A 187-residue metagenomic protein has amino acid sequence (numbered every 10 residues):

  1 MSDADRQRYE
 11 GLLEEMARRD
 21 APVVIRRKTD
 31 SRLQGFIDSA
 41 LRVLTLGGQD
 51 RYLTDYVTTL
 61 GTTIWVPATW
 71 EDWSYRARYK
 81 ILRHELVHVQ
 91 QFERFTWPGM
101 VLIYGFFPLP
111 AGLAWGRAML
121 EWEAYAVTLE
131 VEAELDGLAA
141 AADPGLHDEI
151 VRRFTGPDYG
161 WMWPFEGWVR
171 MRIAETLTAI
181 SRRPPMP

Functional and structural regions predicted by a protein language model:
M1-G48, T178-A179, P187: A metal-dependent hydrolase signature that marks the N-terminal structural subdomain at the beginning of catalytic folds
Q7, K80-L82: Well-ordered, non-membrane alpha-helical segments in soluble/globular domains
L12-G35, R83-W97, L135, P144-P157: Compositionally biased, charge-rich terminal segments
R42-Y79, F92: Active-site scaffold of zinc-dependent metalloenzymes
L60, W73-K80, Q91-W122, P144: Post-HEXXH active-site segment of zinc metalloproteases
M119-E132: An active-site-proximal "capping" alpha-helix that borders the catalytic cofactor pocket
A140-P187: Pan-zinc metallopeptidase signature
